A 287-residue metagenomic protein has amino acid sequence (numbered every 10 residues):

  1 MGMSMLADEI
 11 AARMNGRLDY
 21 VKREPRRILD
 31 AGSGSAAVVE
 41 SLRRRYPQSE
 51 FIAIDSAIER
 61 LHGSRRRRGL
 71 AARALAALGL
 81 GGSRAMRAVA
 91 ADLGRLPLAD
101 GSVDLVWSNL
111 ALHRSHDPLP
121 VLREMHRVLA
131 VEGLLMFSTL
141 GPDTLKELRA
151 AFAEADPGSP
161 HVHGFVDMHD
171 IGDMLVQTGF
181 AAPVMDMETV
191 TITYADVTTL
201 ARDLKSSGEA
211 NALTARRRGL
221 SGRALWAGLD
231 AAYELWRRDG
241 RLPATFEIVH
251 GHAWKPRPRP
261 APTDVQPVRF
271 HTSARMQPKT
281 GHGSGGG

Functional and structural regions predicted by a protein language model:
M1-R23: Class I SAM-dependent methyltransferase Rossmann-like catalytic core, especially the SAM/SAH-binding loop
R23-L96, P120: Class I SAM-dependent methyltransferase SAM/SAH-binding core
A57, L112, T139-D143: Short glycine-enriched loops at secondary-structure junctions
G94-V106: A short acidic, Gly/Pro-enriched loop at the edge of an enzyme's catalytic core that lines a small-molecule cofactor
D104-L119: A short SAM/SAH-binding and catalytic strip from SAM-dependent methyltransferases
L119-V131: A short glycine-rich, Lys/Arg-flanked "PGG" loop and its adjoining helix->strand segment in the class I
L135-T199, S206-L220: Conserved catalytic/acceptor-binding region of the Class I
T198-G287: C-terminal lobe and adjacent flexible extensions of AdoMet/dcAdoMet transferase-like proteins
